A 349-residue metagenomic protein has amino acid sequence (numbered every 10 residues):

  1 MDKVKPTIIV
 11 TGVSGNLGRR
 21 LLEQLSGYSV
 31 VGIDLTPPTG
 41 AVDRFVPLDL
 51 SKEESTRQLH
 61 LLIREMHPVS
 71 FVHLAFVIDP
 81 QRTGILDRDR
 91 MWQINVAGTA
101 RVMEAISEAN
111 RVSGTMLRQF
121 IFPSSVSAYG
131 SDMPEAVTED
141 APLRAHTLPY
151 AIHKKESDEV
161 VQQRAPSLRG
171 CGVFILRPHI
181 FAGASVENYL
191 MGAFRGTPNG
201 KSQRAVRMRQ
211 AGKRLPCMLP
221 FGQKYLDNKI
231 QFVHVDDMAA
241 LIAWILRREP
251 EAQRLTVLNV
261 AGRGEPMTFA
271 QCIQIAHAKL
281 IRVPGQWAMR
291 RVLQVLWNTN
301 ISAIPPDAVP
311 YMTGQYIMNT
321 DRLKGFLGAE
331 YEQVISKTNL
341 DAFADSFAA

Functional and structural regions predicted by a protein language model:
P6-G27: N-terminal Rossmann NAD(P)H-binding glycine-rich loop of SDR-like oxidoreductase domains
T39-E54: Rossmann-fold cofactor-recognition segment
L50-A97, R101: NAD(P)H-binding glycine-rich loop region in Rossmannoid oxidoreductase-like domains and their noncatalytic homologs
Q93, P134-I180, T197-S202: Catalytic helix-loop patch of NAD(P)-dependent Rossmann-fold dehydrogenases
A100-P149, F174: Conserved Rossmann-fold NAD(P)-dependent oxidoreductase catalytic core, especially the SDR/UDP-sugar
A165, C171-I230: NAD(P)-dependent short-chain dehydrogenase/reductase
F269-G314: Terminal hydrophobic/aromatic helix or amphipathic segment near a protein terminus
T320-A349: Amphipathic terminal alpha-helices
